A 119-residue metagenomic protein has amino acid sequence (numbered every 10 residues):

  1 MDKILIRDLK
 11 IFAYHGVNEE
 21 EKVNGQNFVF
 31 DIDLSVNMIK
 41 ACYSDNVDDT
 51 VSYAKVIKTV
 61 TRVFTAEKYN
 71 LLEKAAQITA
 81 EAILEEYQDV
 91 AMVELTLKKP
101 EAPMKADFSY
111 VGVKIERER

Functional and structural regions predicted by a protein language model:
M1-R119: N-terminal, polar/charged subdomain of small-to-medium soluble alpha/beta proteins
